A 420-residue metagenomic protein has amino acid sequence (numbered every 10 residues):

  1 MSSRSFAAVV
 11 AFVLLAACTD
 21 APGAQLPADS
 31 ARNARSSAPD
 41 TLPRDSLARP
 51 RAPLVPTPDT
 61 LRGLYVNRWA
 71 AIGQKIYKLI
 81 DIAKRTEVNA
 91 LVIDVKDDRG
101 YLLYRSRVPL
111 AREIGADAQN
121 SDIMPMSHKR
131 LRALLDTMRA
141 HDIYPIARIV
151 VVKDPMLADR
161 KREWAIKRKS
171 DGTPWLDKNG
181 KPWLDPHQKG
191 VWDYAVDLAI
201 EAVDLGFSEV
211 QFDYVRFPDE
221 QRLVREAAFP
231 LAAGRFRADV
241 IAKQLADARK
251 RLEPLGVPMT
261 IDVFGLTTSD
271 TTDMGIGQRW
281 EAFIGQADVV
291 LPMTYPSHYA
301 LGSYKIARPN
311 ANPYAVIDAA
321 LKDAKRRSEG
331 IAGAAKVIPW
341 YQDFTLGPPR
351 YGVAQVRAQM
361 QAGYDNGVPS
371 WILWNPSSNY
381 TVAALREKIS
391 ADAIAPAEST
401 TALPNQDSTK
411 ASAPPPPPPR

Functional and structural regions predicted by a protein language model:
C18-P22: Bacterial signal peptide processing site
L54-N67, A71, D136, A147 (+1 more regions): Active-site-adjacent "subsite" loops/lids of carbohydrate-active enzymes
Y65, Y144-D154, Q211-F212, F236-I276 (+1 more regions): Aromatic-lined carbohydrate-recognition surfaces of secreted/lumenal glycan-active proteins
A70-T86, E113-H141, R237-A246, D318-K322: Aromatic- and glycine-enriched glycan-recognition loops and surfaces that form the carbohydrate-binding subsites
Y77-Y101, D204-E209, Q286-V289, G363-W371: Catalytic domains of carbohydrate-active enzymes, especially glycoside hydrolases
T86-M126, D219-E226: Aromatic-lined carbohydrate-binding/catalytic grooves of carbohydrate-active enzymes
R107-V108, D154-W164, L205-A238: Active-site-proximal loop/short-helix segments that contain or immediately flank catalytic acid/base residue(s)
A287-A300, N310-E398, A402-P404: Substrate-binding cleft of secreted/luminal carbohydrate-active enzymes
